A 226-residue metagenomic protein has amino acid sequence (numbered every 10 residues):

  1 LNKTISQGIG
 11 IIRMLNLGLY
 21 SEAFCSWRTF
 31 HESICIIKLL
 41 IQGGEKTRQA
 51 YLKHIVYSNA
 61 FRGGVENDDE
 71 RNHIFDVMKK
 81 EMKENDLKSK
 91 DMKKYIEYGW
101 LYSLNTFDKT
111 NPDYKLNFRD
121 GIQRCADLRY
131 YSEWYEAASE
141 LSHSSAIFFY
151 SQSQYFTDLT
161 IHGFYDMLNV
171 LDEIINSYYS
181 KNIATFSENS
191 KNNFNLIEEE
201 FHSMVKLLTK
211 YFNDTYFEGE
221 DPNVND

Functional and structural regions predicted by a protein language model:
L1-L40: Long, hydrophobic/aromatic-enriched structural stretches that serve as scaffold segments
R28-H31, L52-V56: Short amphipathic alpha-helical surface patches that mediate protein-protein
I41-E45: Predominantly late transmembrane helices and immediately cytosolic-facing juxtamembrane segments
R48: A short alpha->loop->secondary-structure connector
K53-D226: Secondary-shell segments that build the walls of catalytic and ion/ligand-binding clefts
